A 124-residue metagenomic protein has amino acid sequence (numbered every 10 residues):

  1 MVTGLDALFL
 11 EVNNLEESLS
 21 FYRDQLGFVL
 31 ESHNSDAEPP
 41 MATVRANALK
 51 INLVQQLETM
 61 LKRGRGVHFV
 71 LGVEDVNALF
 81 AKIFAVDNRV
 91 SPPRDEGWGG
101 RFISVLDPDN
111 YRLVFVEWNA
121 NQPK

Functional and structural regions predicted by a protein language model:
M1-E17, V67-F69, N119-K124: N-terminal beta-strand motif that seeds the catalytic metal site of vicinal oxygen chelate
V2-G4, L61-G66, E96-G97: Short glycine-enriched loop/turn motifs at secondary-structure junctions
D6, P39-P40, V67, G99-R101: Residue-level marker for the onset of beta-strands and adjacent loop->beta junctions in well-ordered domains
F9-I51: Core segments of cupin and vicinal oxygen chelate
N13-L15, F69-R112: Vicinal oxygen chelate
V44-A48, V105-P108, W118: Active-site beta-strand termini and strand-to-loop segments that position acidic
N52-V54, V114-V116: Conserved beta-strand in the GNAT
T59, W98, N119-Q122: A short acidic/small-residue loop/turn micro-motif
